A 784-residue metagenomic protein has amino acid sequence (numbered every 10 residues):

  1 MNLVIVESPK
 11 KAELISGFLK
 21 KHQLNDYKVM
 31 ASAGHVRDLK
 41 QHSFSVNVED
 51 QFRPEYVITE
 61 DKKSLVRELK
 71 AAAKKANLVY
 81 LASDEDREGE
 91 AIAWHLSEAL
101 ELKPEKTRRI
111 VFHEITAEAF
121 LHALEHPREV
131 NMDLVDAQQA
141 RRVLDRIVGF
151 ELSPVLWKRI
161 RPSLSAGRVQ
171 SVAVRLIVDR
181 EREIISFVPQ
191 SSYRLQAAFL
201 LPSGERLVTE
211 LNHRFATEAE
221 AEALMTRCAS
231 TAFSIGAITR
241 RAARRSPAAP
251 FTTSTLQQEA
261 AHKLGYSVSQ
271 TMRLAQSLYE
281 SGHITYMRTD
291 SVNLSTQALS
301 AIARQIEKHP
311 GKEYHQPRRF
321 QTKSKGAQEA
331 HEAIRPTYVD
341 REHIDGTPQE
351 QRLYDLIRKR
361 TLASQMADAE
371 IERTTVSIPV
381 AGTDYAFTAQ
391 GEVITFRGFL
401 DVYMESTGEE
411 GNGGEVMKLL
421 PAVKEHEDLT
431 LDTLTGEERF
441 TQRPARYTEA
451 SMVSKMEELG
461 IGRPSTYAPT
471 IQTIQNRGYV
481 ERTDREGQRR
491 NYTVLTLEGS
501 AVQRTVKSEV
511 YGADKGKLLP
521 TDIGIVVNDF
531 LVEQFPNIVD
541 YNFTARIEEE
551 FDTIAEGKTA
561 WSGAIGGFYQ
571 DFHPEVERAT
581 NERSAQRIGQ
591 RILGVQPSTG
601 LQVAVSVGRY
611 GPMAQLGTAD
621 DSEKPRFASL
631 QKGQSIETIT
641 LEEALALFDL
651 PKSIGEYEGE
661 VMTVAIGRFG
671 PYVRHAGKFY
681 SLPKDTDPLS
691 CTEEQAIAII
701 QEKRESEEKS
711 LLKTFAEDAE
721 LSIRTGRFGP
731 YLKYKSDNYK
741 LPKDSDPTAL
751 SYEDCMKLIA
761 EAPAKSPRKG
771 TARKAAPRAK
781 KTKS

Functional and structural regions predicted by a protein language model:
M1-L3, K21, A99, K106 (+4 more regions): Basic, low-complexity terminal or inter-domain segments flanking catalytic cores
M1-R142, E151, N212, E222 (+2 more regions): Intrinsically disordered, low-complexity regulatory segments
E55-V57, S83-E85, K103-R108, P127-V135 (+7 more regions): Short, polar/flexible loop-turn hinges at active-site or ligand-entry regions and domain interfaces
D84, Q257-E259, K263-Q270: A conserved hydrophobic secondary-structure block that centers on an alpha-helix together with its immediately flanking
I115-F199, R240-R244: C-terminal or mid-to-C-terminal helical accessory/interaction module adjacent to the motor/catalytic core
A216-P250, Q257, K424-T430, T435-E438 (+1 more regions): Metal- or metallocofactor-binding catalytic centers and their adjacent structured scaffolds across diverse enzyme
I235-T239, S246-A260, T285-T289, R443-K455 (+1 more regions): Short acidic, hydrophobic short linear motifs in intrinsically disordered regions
